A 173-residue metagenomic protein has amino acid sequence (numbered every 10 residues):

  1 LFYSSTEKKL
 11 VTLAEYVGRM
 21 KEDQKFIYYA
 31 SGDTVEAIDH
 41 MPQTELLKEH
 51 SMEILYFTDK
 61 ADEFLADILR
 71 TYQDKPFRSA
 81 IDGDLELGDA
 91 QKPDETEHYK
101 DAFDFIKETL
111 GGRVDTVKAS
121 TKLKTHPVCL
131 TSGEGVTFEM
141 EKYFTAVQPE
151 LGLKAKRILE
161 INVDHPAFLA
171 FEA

Functional and structural regions predicted by a protein language model:
L1-A173: Conserved GHKL (Bergerat-fold) ATPase module
